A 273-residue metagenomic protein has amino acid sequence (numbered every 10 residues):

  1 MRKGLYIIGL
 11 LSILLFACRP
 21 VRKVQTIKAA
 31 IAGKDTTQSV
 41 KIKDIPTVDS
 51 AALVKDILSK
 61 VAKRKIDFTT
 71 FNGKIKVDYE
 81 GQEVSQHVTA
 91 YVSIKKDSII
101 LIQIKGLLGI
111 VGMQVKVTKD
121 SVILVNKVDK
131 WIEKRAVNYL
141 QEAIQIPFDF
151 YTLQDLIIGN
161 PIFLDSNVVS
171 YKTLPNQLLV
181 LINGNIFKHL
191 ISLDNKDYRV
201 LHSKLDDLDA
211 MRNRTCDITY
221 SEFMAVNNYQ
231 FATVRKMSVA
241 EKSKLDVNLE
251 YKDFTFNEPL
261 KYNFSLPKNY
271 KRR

Functional and structural regions predicted by a protein language model:
R2-G9: Sec-dependent signal peptide recognition, specifically the positively charged N-region followed immediately by
L14-A17: C-terminal motif of bacterial Sec signal peptides marking the signal peptidase cleavage site
R19-K76, E80-S85, K271-R273: N-terminal leader/targeting segments and the immediate start of mature chains
P20-V24, S170-R273: Gly/Pro-enriched, hydrophobic low-complexity segments that function as extracytoplasmic propeptides/linkers
K23, S98-F150: An acidic-aromatic
I57, K127-K188, S265-R272: Flexible, processing/modification-adjacent segments and terminal tails in exported/periplasmic/extracellular proteins
K63-F71, G81-Q86, S93, D97-S98 (+2 more regions): Edge/loop elements at the starts and ends of beta-strands within beta-rich repeat scaffolds
